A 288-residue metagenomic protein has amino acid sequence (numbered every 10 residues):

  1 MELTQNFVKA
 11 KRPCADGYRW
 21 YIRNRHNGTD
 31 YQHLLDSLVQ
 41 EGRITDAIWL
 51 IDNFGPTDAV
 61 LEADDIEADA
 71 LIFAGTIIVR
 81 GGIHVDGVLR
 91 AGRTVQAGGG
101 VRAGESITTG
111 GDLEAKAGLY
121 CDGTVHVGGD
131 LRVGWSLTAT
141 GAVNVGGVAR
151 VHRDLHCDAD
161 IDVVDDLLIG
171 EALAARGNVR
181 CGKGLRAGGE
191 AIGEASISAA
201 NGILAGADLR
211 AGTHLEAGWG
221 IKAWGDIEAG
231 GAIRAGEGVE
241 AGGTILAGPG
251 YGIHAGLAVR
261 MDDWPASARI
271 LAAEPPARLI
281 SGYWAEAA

Functional and structural regions predicted by a protein language model:
M1-A288: Short, glycine-biased loop/turn motifs at secondary-structure junctions and in low-complexity Ser/Thr/Pro-rich termini
